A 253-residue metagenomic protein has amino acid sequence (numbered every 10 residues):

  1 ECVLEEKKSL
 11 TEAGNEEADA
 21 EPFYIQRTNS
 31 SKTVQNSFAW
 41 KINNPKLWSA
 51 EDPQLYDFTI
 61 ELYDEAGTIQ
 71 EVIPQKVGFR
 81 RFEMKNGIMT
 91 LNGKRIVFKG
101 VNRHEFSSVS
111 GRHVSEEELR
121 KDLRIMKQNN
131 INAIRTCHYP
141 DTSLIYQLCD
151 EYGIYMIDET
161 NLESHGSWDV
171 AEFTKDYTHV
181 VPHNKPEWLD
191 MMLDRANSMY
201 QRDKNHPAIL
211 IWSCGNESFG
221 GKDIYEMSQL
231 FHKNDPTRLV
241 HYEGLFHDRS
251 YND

Functional and structural regions predicted by a protein language model:
E1-L148, Y152-M156, R195, L210-I211 (+3 more regions): Secreted/periplasmic carbohydrate-active enzymes, especially glycoside hydrolases
K99-H104, R112, E159-R202: Aromatic- and acidic-residue-enriched carbohydrate-binding clefts of CAZyme catalytic domains
S108, I145-Y146, S167-D169, S250-Y251: Short Asp/Glu-rich motifs
R120-D122, D169-V170, F246-D248: Short, intrinsically disordered/low-complexity patches at protein termini and at juxtamembrane boundaries
P140-D141, E163, L245-H247: Conserved beta-strand edge residues that scaffold enzyme active sites
L144-I145, H165-G166, G221-D223: Extracytoplasmic/secreted cell-surface and envelope-processing proteins
E151, V180-D253: Active-site neighborhood of glycoside hydrolase catalytic domains
M156-D158, Y242: Hydrophobic residues in well-ordered beta-strands that form the structural core
